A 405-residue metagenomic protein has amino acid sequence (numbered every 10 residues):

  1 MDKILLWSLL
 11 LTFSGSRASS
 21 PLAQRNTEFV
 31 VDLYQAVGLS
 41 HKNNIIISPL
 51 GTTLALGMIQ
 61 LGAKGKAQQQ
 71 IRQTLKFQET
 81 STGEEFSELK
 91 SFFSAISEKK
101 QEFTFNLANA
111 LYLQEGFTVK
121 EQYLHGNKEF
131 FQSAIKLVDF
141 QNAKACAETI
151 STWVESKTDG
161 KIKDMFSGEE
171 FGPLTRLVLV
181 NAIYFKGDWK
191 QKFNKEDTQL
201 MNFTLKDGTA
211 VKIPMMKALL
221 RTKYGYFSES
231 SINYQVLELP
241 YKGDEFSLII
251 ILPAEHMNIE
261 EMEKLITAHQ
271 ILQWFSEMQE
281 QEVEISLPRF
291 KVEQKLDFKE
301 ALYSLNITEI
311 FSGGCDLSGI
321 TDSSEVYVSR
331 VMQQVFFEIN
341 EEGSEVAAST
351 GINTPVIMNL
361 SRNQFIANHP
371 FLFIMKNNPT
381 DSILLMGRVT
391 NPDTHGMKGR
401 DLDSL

Functional and structural regions predicted by a protein language model:
M1-Q141, T152, E345, H395 (+1 more regions): Detector for small/aliphatic-rich hydrophobic stretches
P49-L56, P173-L177, T380: Short alpha-helical patches at coil-to-helix transitions and adjacent helical residues in well-structured domains
A67-I71, N258-E260, Q294-L296, S382-L385 (+1 more regions): Extracytoplasmic/secreted cell-surface and envelope-processing proteins
S81-H256, E261, S276-M358: Non-catalytic, conformational "gating/processing" segments within enzyme and secreted inhibitor domains
S156, L179, S230-I251, T354-S404: Extended hydrophobic
E263-L265: Short, surface-exposed, charged loop/turn segments at secondary-structure junctions
T267-E280, L360-Q364: Short, cationic low-complexity segments
